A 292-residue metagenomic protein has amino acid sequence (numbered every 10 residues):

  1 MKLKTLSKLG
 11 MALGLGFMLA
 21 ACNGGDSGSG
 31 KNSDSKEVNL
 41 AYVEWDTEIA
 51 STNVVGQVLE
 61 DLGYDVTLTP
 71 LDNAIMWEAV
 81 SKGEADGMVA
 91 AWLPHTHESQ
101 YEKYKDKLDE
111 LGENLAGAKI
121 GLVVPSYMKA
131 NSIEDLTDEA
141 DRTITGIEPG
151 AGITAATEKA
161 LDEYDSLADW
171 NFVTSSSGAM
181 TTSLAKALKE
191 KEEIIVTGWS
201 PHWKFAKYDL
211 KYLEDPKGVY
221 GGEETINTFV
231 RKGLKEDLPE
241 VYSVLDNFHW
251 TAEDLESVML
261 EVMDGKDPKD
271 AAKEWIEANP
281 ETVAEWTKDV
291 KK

Functional and structural regions predicted by a protein language model:
M18-A21: C-terminal motif of bacterial Sec signal peptides marking the signal peptidase cleavage site
N23-D26: Bacterial signal peptide processing site
N32-T47, Y64-T69, D141-T145, L245: Short, well-ordered beta-strand elements
V43-D46, T67-A79, F172-S183: Short helix-initiation/N-cap motifs at beta->coil->alpha
T52, N73-K105, T182-S183, W203-Y208: Pocket-flanking alpha-helical
A85-V89, A156-G218: Ligand-binding pocket segment of bilobal, Venus flytrap-like solute-binding proteins
K105-I153: A conserved helix-loop-strand patch within extracytoplasmic ligand-binding domains of the periplasmic binding
K119-A130, E224-L238: A bilobed periplasmic-binding-protein/Venus flytrap-type ligand-binding module shared by bacterial periplasmic
